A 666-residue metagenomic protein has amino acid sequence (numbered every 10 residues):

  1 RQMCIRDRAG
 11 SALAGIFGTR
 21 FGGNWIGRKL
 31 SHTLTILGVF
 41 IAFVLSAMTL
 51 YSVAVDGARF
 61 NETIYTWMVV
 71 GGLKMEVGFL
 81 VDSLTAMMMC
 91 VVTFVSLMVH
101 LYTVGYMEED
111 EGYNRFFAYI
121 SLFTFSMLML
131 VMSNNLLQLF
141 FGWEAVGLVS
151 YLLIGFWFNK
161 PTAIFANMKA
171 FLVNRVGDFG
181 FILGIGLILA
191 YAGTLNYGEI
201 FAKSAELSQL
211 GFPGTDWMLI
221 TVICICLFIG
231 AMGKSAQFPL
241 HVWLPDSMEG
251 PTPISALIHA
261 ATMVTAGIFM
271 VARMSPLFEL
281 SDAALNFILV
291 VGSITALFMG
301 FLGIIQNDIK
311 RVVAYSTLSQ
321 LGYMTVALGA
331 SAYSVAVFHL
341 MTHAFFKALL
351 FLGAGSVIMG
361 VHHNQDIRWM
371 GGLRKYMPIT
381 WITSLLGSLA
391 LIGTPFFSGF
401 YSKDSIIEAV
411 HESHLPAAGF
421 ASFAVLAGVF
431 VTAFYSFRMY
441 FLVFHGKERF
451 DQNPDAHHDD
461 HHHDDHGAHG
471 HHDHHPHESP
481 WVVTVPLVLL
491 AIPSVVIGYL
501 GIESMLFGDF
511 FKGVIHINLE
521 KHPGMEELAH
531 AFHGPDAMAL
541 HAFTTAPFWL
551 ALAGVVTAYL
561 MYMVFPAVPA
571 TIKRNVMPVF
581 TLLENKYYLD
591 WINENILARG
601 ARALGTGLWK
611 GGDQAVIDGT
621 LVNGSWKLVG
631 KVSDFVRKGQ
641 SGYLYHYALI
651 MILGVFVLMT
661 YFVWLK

Functional and structural regions predicted by a protein language model:
R1-I5: Short, small-residue-biased leader/transition segments that mark boundaries at the very start of proteins
R6-F21, L97-M98, M232, A236: N-terminal signal-anchor/start-transfer transmembrane helix
G18-A118, Y191-T215, R273-S275, A284-N286 (+1 more regions): Transmembrane helix-loop-helix hairpins at membrane boundaries of multipass inner-membrane proteins
I26-I41, M168-G180, K375-S384, H477-P493 (+1 more regions): Alpha-helical transmembrane segments and their helix-start/interface "positive-inside/aromatic belt" motifs in integral
L37-A54, G177-A190, S384-I392, P486-G508 (+2 more regions): Hydrophobic alpha-helical membrane-insertion segments
R59-K74, N196-P213, S402-S413, E503-A539: Membrane-interfacial helical/loop segments at transmembrane boundaries in membrane proteins
G72, V77, E503-W549, L560-K666: Aromatic-capped, Gly/Pro-kinked transmembrane alpha-helices
M98-G142, L148-D473, Y499: Hydrophobic transmembrane alpha-helices and their helix-loop junctions in integral membrane proteins
